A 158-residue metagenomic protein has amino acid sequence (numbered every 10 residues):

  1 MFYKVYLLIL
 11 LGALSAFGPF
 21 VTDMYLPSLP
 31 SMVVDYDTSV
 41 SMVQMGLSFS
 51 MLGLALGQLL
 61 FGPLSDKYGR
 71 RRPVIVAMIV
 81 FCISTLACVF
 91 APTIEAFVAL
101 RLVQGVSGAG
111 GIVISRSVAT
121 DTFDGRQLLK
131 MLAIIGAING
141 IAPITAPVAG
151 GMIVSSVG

Functional and structural regions predicted by a protein language model:
L14, V76-V80, S84, L100 (+1 more regions): Residue-level signature of the transmembrane alpha-helical cores of Major Facilitator Superfamily-type secondary
D23, M51-L59, P143-I144: Residue-level signature of mid-helix packing/kink "hotspots" within the transmembrane helices of 12-pass Major
S28-A55: Extracellular/periplasmic helix-loop-helix junction of adjacent transmembrane segments in MFS-like secondary
D37, G69, F90-A96, S107 (+2 more regions): Helix-breaking motifs and short loop linkers at transmembrane-helix boundaries and internal kinks in secondary membrane
L56-E95: Conserved MFS/SLC helix-loop-helix module at the cytosolic interface between two early adjacent transmembrane helices
A96, I134-G158: Helix-loop-helix hairpin linking two adjacent transmembrane segments in secondary transporters
L100-I141: Cytoplasmic helix-loop-helix junction between adjacent transmembrane helices in 12-TM secondary transporters
